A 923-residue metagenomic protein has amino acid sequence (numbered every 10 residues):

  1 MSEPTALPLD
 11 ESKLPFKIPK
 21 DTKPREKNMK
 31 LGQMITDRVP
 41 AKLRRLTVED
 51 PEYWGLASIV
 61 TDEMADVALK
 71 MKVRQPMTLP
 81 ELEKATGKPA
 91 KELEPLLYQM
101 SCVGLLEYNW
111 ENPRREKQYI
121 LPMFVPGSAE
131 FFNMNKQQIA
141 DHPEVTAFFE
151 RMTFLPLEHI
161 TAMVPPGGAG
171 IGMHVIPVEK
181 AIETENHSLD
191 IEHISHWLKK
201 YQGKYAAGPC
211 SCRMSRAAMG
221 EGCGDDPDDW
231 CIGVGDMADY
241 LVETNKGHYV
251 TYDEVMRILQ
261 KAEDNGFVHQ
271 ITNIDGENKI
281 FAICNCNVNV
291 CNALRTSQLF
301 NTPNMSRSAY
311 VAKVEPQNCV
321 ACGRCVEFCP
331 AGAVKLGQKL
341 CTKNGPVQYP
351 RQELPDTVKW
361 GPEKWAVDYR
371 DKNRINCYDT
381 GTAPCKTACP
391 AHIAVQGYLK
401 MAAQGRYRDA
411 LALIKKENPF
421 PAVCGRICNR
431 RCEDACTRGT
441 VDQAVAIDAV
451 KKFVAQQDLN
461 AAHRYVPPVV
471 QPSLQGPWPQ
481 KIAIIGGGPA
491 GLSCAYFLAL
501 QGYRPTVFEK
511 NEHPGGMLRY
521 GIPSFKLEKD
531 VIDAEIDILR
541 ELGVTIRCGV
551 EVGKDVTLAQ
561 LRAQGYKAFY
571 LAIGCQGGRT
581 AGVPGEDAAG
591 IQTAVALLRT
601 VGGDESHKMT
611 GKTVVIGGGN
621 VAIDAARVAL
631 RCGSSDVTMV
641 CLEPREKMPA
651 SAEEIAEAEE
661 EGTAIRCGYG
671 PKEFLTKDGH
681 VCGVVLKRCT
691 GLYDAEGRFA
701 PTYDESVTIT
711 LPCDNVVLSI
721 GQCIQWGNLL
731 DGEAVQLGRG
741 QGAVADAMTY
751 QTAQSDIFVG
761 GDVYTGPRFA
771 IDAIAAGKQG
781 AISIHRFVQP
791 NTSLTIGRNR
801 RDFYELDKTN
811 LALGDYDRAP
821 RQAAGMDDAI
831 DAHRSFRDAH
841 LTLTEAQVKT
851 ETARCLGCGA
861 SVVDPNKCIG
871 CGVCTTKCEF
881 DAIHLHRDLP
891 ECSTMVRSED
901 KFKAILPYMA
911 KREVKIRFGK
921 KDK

Functional and structural regions predicted by a protein language model:
K88, Y119, Q270-I283, L299-F328 (+13 more regions): Ferredoxin-like iron-sulfur electron-transfer modules
S101-N112, V334-K335, I883: A short, conserved structural fragment
R115-F154: Short, amphipathic alpha-helical interaction segments positioned at domain boundaries
A331-P384, L399, V445-I447, K451-K481 (+9 more regions): Flanking helices and flexible, charged tails adjoining ferredoxin-like Fe-S electron-transfer domains in multi-subunit
I393-Q396, A402-A403, A444-D448, I484-V552 (+4 more regions): Beta1-alpha1 glycine-rich phosphate/pyrophosphate-binding loop at the start of Rossmann-like nucleotide-binding domains
V454-Q475, A534-K554, G578-C632, L737-A753: Glycine-rich dinucleotide-binding loop and its adjacent helix/turn
D587-T610, D694-P767: FAD-site-proximal beta/loop scaffold in flavoenzymes
V763-V788: A conserved FAD-binding loop/helix module that cradles the flavin
